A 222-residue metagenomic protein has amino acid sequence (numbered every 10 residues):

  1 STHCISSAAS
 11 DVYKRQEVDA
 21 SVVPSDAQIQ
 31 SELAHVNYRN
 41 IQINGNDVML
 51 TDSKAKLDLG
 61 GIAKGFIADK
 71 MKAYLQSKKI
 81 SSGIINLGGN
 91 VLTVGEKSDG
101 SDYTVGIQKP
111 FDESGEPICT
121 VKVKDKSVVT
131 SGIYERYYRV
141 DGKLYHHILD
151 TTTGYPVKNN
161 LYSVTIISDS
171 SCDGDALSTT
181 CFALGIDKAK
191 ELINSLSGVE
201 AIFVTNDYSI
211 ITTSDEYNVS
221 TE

Functional and structural regions predicted by a protein language model:
S1-A9, Y13: Single conserved hydrophobic/aromatic residue that forms the stacking wall/gate of nucleotide- or nucleobase-binding
D11-M49: Secondary-structure boundary elements
K14-A20, A55-I62, S163-I167, L177-T179: Second-shell loop/turn segments in exported
D52, G61-L92, G185: Cysteine-centered nucleophilic/redox motifs
T93-S127: Hydrophobic/aromatic-rich core segments of domains that either
Q108-D112, K126, I133, T153 (+2 more regions): Solvent-exposed coil/turn segments that connect beta secondary-structure elements in extracytoplasmic/periplasmic
L149-F203: Proteins synthesized as precursors that undergo proteolytic processing into mature forms
S195, V204-E222: Low-complexity, Gly/Ser/Thr/Pro-rich intrinsically disordered linker/tail segments
